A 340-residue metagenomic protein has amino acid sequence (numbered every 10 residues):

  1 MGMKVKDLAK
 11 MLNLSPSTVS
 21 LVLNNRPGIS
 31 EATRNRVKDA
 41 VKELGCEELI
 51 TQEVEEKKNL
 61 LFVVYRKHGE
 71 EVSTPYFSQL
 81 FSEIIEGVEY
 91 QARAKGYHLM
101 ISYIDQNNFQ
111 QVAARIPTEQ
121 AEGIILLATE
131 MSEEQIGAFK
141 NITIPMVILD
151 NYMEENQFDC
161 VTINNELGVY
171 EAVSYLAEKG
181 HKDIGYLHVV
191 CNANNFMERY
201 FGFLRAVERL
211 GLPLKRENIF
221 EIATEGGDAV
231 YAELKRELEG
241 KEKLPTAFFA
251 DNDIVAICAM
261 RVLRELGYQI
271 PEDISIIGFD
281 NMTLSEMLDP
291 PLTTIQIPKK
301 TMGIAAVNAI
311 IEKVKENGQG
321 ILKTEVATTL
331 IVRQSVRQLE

Functional and structural regions predicted by a protein language model:
M1-K58: N-terminal helix-turn-helix DNA-binding module of bacterial transcription factors
S15, E47, E122, K182-D183 (+1 more regions): Short acidic/polar active-site loop segments enriched in Thr and Asp
N59-S174, E178, E237-K243, I254: Alpha-helical recognition/docking segments in bacterial nutrient-uptake and carbohydrate-utilization systems
N59-V63, G185, F249, I277: Short, well-ordered beta-strand segments
H68-L80, I101-N108, V161-E171, L187-L234 (+4 more regions): Hinge/beta->alpha junction and helix N-cap segments in small-molecule ligand-binding domains
K182-D183, L214-N218, I270-S275: Short acidic capping loops at alpha-helix termini that bridge into adjacent secondary structure
Y231-E340: Flexible loop/turn connectors
